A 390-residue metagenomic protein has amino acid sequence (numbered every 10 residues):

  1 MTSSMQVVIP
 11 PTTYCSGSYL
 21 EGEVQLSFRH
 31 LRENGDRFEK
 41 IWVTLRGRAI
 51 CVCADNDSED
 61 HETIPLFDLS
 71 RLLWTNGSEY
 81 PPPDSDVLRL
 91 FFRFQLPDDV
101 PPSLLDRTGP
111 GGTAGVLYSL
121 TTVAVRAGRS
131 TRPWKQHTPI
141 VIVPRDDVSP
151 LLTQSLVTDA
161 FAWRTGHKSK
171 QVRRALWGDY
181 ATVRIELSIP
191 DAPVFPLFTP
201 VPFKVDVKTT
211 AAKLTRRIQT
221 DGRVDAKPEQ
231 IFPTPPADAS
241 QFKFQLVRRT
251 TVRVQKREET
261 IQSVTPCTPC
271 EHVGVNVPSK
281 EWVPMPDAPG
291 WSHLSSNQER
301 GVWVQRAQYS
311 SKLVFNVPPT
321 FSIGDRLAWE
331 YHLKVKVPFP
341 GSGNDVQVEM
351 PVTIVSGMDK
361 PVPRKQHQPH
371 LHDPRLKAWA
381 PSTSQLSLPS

Functional and structural regions predicted by a protein language model:
M1-S390: C-terminal beta-sandwich interaction modules and adjacent acidic, Ser/Thr/Pro/Gly-rich low-complexity tails used
